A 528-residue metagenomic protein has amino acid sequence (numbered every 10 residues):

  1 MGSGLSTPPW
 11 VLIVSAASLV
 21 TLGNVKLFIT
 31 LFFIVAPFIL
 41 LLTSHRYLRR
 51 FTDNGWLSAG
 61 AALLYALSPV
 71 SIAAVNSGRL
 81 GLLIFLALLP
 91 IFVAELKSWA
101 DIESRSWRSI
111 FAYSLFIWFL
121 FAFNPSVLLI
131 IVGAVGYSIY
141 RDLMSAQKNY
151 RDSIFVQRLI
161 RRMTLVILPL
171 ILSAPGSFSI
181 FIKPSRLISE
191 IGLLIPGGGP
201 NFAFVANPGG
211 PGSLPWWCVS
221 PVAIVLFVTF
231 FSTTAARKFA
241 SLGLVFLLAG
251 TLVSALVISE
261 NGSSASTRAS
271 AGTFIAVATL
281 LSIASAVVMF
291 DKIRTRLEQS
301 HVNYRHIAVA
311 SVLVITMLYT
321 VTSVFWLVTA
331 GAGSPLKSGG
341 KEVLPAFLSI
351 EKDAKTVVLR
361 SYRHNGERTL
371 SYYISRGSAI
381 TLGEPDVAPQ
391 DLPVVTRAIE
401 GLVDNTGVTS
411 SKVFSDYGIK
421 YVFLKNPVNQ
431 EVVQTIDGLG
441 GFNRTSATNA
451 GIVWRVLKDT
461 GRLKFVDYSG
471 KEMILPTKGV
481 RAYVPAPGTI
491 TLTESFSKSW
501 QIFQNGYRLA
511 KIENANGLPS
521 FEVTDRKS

Functional and structural regions predicted by a protein language model:
M1-L40, L63, S68-V70, A74 (+1 more regions): Membrane-interface coil-to-helix junctions
M1-L5, I154-F239, S338-P345: Periplasmic/ER-lumenal interhelical loops and adjacent helix-loop junctions in multi-pass membrane proteins
P37-F51, W56-M144, R161-S177, T316-Y319: Membrane-embedded helix bundles of polyisoprenyl
T234-S263: Transmembrane alpha-helix segments characteristic of polytopic inner-membrane glycan-assembly/cell-envelope
S264-L297: Hydrophobic/aromatic-rich transmembrane helices and adjacent perimembrane loops
I293-S323: Signature aromatic-anchored transmembrane alpha helix within multi-pass, membrane-resident enzymes that catalyze glycan
F347-Y417, R508: Extracytoplasmic/lumenal acceptor-recognition loop(s) of multi-pass membrane glycoenzymes
T460-S528: Active-site-proximal, structured, solvent-exposed surfaces of multi-pass membrane proteins that position macromolecular
